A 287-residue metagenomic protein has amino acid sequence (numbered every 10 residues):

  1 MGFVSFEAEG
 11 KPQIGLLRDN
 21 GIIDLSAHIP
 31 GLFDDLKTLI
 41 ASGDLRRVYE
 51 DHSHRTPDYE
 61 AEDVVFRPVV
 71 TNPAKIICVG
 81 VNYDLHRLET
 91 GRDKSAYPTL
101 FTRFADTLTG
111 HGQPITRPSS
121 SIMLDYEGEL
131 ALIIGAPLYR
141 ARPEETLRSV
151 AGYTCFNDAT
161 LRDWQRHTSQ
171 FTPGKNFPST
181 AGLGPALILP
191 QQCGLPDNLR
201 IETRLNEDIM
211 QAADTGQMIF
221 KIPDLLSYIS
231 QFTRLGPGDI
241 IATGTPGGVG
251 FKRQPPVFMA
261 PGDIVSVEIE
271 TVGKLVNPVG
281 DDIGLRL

Functional and structural regions predicted by a protein language model:
M1-P98, R286-L287: N-terminal non-catalytic cap/leader segment that marks the start of a structured domain
V4, F66-P68, L88-G91, I115-L124 (+4 more regions): A generic local secondary-structure boundary/capping motif
S5, E9-G10, Y49, P57-V64 (+2 more regions): Catalytic-pocket segment enriched in acidic/His residues
S5-E7, R103-A105, Y126-L130, I134-A136 (+3 more regions): Short, structured patches in soluble enzyme cores that scaffold and shape functional sites
T71, C78, D125, G236 (+1 more regions): Residue-level recognition of short, solvent-exposed, well-ordered loop/turn junctions that link secondary-structure
K94-H111, Y126, A260-T271: Structural signature of FAD isoalloxazine-binding scaffolds in flavoprotein oxidoreductases
T99-P118, L138-Y139, S179-I188, P246-G250: Short catalytic-site patches enriched in acidic/histidine residues that coordinate or position cofactors/metals
